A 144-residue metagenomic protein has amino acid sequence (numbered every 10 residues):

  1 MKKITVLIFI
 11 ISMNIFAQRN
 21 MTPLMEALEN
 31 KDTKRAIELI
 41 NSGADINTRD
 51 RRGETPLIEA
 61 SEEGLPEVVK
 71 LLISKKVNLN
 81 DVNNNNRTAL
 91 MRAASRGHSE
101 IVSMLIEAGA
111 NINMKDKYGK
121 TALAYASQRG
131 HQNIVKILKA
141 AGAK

Functional and structural regions predicted by a protein language model:
R35, E67-V68, E100-I101, N133-I134: Conserved ankyrin/ankyrin-like repeat signature
